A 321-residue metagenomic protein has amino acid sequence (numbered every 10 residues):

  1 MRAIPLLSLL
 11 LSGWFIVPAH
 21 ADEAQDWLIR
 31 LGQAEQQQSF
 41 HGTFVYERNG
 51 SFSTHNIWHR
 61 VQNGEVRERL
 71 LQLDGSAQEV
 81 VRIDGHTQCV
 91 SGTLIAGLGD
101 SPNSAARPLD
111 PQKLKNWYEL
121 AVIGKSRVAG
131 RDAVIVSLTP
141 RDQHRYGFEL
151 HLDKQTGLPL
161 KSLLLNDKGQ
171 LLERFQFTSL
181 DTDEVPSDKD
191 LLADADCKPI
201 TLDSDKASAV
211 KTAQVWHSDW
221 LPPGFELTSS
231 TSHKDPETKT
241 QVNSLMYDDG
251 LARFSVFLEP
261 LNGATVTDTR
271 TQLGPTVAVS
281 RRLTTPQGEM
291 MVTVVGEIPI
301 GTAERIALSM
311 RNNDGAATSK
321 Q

Functional and structural regions predicted by a protein language model:
R2-P5, L10-V66, K113-K115, K125-R127 (+1 more regions): N-terminal leader/targeting segments and the immediate start of mature chains
E35-Q37, H59-R67, V81-H86, R131 (+4 more regions): Short, solvent-exposed coil/turn segments at beta-strand boundaries
Q37-T43, G64-R69, G130-S137, L158-K161 (+2 more regions): Short, hydrophobic/aromatic-rich segments at coil-to-beta transitions
N49, S53-R107, L164-T178, T182: An acidic-aromatic
F52-N56, G75, H144-F148, L160 (+3 more regions): Short, surface-exposed coil-to-beta transition loops
P102-F148: Intrinsically disordered, low-complexity linker/loop segments enriched in Gly/Pro and charged/polar residues
A129-C197, T271-Q272: Gly/Pro-enriched, hydrophobic low-complexity segments that function as extracytoplasmic propeptides/linkers
P199-Q287, I298-G301, R305: Short, solvent-exposed recognition patches
